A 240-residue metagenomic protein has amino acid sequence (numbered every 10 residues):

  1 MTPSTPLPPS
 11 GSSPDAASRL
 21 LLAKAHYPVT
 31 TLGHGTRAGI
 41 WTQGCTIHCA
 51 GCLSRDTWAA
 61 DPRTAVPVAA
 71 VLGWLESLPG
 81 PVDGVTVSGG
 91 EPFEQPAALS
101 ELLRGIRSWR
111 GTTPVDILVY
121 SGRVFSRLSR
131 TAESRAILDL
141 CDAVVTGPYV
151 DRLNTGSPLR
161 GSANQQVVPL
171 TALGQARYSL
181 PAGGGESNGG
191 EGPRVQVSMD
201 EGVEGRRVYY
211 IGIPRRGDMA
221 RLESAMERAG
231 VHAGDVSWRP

Functional and structural regions predicted by a protein language model:
M1-W41, A50, S54-A60, R194 (+1 more regions): N-terminal [4Fe-4S]-dependent radical SAM core
T2-L7, V203, R207-P240: Radical SAM enzyme core and accessory elements
S18-A23, T36, G51-V119, R123-A136: Conserved Radical SAM active-site core
Q95-R107, N154-I211: P-loop/Walker A phosphate-binding loop and immediately adjacent motor/lid segment at beta-alpha junctions
S121-G122, G147-Y149: Short secondary-structure boundary segments
A136-D139, R160-S162: Short, conserved loop/helix-junction motifs that constitute active-site signature segments in enzyme catalytic cores
D142: Receiver (REC) domain switch/active-site residues of two-component response regulators
